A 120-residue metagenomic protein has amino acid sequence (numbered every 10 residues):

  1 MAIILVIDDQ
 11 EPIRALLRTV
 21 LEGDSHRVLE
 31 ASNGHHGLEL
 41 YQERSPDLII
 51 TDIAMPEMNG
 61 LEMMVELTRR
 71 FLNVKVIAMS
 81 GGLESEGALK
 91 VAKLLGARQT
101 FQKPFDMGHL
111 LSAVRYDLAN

Functional and structural regions predicted by a protein language model:
D8, D52: Active-site residues of response regulator receiver
E11-L29, L95: Two-component/phosphorelay signaling modules centered on CheY-like receiver
S32-H36, N59-M63: Acidic catalytic/metal-coordinating carboxylates
R44-I50: Active-site beta3 strand of CheY-like receiver
M55: Receiver (REC) domain active-site loop signature in two-component systems and cognate sites in sensor histidine kinases
E62, L83-F101, S112: Alpha4 helix (beta4-alpha4-beta5 surface) of REC/receiver domains from two-component response regulators
M79-S80: Hydrophobic/aromatic residues positioned on beta-strands within the core alpha/beta folds
F105-R115: C-terminal output helix
